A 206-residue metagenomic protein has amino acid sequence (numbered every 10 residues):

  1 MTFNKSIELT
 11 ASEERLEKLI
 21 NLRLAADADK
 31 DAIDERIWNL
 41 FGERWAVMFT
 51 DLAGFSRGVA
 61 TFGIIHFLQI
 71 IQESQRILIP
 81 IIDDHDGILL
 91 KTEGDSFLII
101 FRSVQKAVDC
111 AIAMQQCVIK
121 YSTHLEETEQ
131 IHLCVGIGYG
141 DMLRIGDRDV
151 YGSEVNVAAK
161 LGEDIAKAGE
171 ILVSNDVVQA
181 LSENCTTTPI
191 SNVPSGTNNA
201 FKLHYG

Functional and structural regions predicted by a protein language model:
M1-D34, A168-G206: Intrinsically disordered, glycine/charged-rich C-terminal tails and inter-domain linkers that flank nucleotidyl cyclase
L9-S12, L16, Q69-D86, L98-V135 (+2 more regions): Alpha-helical scaffold within the catalytic cores of cyclic-nucleotide enzymes
T10-S12, K30-D109: Catalytic NTP-binding/metal-coordinating core of nucleotidyl cyclase/transferase enzymes
A60, D83, E163-D164, Q179: Solvent-exposed polar/charged
E93, G138-Y139, V173: A secondary-structure boundary/capping signal
I100, M142-G146, A180-L181: Short, solvent-exposed loop/turn segments at secondary-structure junctions
I145-D149, G169-I171: Catalytic cores and conserved motifs of cyclic dinucleotide signaling enzymes
